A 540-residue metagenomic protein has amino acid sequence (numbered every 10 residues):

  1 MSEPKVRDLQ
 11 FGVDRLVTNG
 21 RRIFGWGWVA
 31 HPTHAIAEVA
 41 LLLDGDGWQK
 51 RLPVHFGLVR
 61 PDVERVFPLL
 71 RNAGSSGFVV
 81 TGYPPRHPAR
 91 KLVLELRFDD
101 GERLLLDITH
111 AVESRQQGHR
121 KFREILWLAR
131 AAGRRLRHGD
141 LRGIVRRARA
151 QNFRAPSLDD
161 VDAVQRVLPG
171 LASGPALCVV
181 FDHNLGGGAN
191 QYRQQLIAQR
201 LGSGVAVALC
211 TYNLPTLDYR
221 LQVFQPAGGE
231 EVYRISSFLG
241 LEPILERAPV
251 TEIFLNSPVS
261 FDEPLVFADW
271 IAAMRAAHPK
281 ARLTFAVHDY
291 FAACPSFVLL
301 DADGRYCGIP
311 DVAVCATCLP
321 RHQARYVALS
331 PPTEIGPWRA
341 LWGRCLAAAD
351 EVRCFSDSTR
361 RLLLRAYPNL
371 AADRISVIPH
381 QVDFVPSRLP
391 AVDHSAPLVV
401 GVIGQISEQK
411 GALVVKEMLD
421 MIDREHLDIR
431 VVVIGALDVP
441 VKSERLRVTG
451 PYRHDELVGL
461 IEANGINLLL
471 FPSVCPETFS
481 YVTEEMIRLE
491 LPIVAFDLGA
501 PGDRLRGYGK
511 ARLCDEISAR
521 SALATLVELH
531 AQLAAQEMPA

Functional and structural regions predicted by a protein language model:
M1-G170: Basic, ligand-binding patches in group-transfer machinery, especially extracytoplasmic/periplasmic segments
Q191-Q195, S407-M421: A conserved mid-protein helix/loop that constitutes part of the nucleotide-sugar donor-binding site
G308-V352: Membrane-proximal helix-turn-helix segments that form the acceptor-binding/catalytic region of lipid-linked
R344, A348, R360-V382: Helix-loop-beta element that forms the nucleotide-linked donor phosphate-binding surface in glycosyltransferases
R353, D393-K410, L419: Conserved donor-binding/catalytic core segment of Leloir-type glycosyltransferases
G435-N464, L513: Nucleotide-activated donor-binding/catalytic signature segment of Leloir-type glycosyltransferases, i.e., the conserved
L468-L469, P492-A495: Short hydrophobic beta-strand element within catalytic cores of glycosyltransferases and related nucleotide-activated
L469-Y481, G502-D503: Nucleotide-sugar-dependent
